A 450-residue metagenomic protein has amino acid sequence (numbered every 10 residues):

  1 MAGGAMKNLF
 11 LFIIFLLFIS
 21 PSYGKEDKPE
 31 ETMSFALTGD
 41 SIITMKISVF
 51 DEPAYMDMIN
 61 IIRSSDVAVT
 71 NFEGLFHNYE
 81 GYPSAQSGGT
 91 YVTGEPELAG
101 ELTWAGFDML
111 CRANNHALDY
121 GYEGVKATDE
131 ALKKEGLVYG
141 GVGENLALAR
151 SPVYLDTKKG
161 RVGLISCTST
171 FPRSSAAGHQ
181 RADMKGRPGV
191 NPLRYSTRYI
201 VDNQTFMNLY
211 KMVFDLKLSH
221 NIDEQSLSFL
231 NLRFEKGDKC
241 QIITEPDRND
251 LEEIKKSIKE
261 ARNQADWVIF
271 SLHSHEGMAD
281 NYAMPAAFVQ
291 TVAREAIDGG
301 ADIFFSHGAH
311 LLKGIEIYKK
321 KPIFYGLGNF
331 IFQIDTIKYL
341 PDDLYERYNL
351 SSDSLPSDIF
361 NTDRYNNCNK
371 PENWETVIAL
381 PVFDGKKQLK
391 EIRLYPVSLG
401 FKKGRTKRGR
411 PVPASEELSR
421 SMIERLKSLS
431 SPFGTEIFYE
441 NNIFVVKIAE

Functional and structural regions predicted by a protein language model:
A2-L9: Positively charged n-region of N-terminal signal peptides that target proteins for export
L9-F18: Sec-dependent N-terminal signal peptides
F18, Y23-G24: Extended, charged interaction scaffolds in large complex subunits
G24-E450: Acidic, metal/ion-coordinating pockets
